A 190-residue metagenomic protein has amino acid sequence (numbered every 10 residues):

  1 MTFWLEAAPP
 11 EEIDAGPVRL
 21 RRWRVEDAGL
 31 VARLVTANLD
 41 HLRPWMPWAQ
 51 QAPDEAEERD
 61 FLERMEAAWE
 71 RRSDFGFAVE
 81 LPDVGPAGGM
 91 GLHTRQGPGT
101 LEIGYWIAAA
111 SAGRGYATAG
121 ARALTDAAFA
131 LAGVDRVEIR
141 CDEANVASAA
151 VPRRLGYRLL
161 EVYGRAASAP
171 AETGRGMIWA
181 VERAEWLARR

Functional and structural regions predicted by a protein language model:
M1-L30, L34-H41, G76-R190: Acyl-donor (CoA/ACP) binding surface of acyl/acetyltransferases
W23, L34, Q50-E57, R71: Generic, well-ordered alpha-helical segments
V35-L39, M46, W69: Short amphipathic alpha-helical segments enriched in hydrophobics
R43-E63: Conserved GNAT-fold acetyl-CoA-binding loop/helix
W45, A49, R72-G76, D135: Short, polar/charged, Gly/Pro-enriched helix-capping and turn/loop motifs at alpha-helix termini and inter-helix linkers
A52, E63-A78: A short helix-loop-beta-strand connector motif used in the catalytic cores of GNAT acetyltransferases and, in some
